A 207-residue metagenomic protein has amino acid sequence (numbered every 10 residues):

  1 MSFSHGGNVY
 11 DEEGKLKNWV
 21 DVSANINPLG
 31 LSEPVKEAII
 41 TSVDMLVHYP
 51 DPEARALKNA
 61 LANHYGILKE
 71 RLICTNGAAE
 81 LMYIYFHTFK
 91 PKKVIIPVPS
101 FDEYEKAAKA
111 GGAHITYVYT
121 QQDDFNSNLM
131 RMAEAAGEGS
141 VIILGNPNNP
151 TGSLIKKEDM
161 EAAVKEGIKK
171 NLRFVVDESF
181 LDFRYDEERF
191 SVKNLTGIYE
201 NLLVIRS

Functional and structural regions predicted by a protein language model:
M1-H48: N-terminal "arm"/small-domain region of PLP-dependent enzymes with the aminotransferase-like
V20, I73, K93-I95: Conserved beta-strand elements of the Class I
N25-P28, A78-A79, F101, N146-T151 (+1 more regions): Short glycine-rich anion-binding loops that position phosphate/pyrophosphate groups of nucleotides and phosphorylated
P50, A62-I84: Short loop-beta-helix segment that forms the pyridoxal 5′-phosphate
L68, G111-G112, I198-Y199: Short, structured coil segments at secondary-structure junctions
G77-P91, V176-F180, R184-Y185: Glycine/small-residue-rich loop that forms an oxyanion/phosphate-binding "nest" at active or ligand-binding sites
H87-L144: PLP-dependent aminotransferase-like
N126-E138, P150-F174, E178-S207: Active-site pre-lysine segment of PLP-dependent enzymes
